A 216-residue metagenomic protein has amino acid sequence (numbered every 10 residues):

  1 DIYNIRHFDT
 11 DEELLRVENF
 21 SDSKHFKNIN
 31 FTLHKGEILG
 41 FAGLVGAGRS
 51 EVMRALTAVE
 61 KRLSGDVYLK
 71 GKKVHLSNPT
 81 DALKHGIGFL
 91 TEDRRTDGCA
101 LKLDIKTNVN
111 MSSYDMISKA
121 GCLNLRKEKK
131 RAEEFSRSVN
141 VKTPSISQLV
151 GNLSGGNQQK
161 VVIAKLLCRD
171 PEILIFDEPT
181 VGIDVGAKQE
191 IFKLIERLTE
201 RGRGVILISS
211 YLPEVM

Functional and structural regions predicted by a protein language model:
D1-M216: Glycine-rich phosphate-binding loops of nucleotide-dependent enzymes
